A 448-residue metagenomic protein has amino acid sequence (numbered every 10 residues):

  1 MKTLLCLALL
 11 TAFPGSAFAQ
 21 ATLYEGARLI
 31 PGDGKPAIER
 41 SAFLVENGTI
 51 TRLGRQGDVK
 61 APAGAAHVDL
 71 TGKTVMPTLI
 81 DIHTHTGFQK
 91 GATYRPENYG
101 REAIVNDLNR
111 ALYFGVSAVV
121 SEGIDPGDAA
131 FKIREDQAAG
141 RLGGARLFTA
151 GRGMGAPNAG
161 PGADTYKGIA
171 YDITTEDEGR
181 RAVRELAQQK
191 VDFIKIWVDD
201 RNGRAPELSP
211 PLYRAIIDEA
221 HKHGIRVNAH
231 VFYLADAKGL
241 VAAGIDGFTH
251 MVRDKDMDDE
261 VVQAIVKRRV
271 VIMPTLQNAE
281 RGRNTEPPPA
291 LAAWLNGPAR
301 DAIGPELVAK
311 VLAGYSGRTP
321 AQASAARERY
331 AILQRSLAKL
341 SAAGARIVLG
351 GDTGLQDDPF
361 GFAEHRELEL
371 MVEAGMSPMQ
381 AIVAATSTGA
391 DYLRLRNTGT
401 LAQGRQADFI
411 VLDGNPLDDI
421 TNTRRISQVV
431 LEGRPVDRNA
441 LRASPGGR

Functional and structural regions predicted by a protein language model:
L5-L10, A17-P62, V75, G414-T421 (+1 more regions): N-terminal metal-binding scaffold of metallo-dependent hydrolase/deaminase domains
L29-A42, R55-D58, P359, S377-I382 (+1 more regions): Acidic, glycine-enriched loop/beta-strand segments at the rims of small-molecule binding/catalytic pockets
T74-R141, N158-D164, A235-H250: Metal-associated gating/positioning segment near the N- to mid-region
T84-E102, P157-T174, D200-E207, R318-A325: Acidic/histidine-rich helix-loop elements that form or flank divalent-metal/phosphate-binding sites at the catalytic
N106-D128, G144-R152, V191-N202, R226 (+3 more regions): Divalent metal-dependent hydrolysis catalytic cores, especially in the metallo-beta-lactamase
E135-G153, P206-A229, R269-P274: Alpha-helix-loop-beta-strand connector modules within alpha/beta enzyme cores
P161-A215, T249: Active-site gating/metal-coordination segments in enzymes
R181-R204, V252-A374, G446-R448: Active-site neighborhoods of metal-dependent hydrolases
